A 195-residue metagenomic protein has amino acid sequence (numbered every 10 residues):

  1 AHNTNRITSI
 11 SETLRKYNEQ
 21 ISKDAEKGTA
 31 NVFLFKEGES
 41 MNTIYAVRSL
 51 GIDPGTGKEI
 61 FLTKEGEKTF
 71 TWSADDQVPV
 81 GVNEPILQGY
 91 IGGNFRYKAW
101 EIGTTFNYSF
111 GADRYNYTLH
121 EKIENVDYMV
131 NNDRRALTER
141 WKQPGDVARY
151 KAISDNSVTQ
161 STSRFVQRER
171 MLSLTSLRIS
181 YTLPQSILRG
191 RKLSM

Functional and structural regions predicted by a protein language model:
A1-N83, R114: Conserved small-residue
H2-T4, K16, Y97-A99, Y108-A112 (+2 more regions): Transmembrane beta-strands of outer-membrane beta-barrel pores
N5-T8, L87-G89, K98-W100, R191-M195: Outer-envelope beta-barrel architecture signal
E39-M41, G81-I86, R164-S173: Short sequence motifs at beta-strands and strand-loop junctions characteristic of Gram-negative outer-membrane
P54, S109-S194: Extracytoplasmic gating/loop element in the C-terminal half of outer-membrane beta-barrel translocons and assembly
L87-G93, W100, L174-I179: Hydrophobic, lipid-facing positions within transmembrane beta-strands of outer-membrane proteins
A99-G103, S186-I187: Repeated loop/turn-to-beta-strand initiation elements of outer-membrane beta-barrel proteins
